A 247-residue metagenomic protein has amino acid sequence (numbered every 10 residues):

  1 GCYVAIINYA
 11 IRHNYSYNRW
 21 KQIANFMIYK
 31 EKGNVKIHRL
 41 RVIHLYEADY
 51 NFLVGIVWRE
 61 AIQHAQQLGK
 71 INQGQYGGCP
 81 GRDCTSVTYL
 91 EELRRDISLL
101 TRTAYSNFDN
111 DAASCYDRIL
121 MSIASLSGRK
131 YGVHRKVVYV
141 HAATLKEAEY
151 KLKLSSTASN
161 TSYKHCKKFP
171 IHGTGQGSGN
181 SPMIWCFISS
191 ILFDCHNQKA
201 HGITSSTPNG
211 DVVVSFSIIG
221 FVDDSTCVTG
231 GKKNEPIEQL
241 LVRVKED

Functional and structural regions predicted by a protein language model:
G1-I188: Conserved pre-catalytic core of RNA-dependent polymerases
H38-I43, S162-G175, P208-I219, I237-E246: Glycine-rich, flexible loop segments associated with nucleotide phosphate handling
V57-Y76, I97-L100, I184-K232: Active-site palm subdomain of RNA-directed nucleic acid polymerases
S114-G132, V214-D247: Catalytic palm subdomain of template-directed nucleic-acid polymerases, centered on the conserved carboxylate motif
